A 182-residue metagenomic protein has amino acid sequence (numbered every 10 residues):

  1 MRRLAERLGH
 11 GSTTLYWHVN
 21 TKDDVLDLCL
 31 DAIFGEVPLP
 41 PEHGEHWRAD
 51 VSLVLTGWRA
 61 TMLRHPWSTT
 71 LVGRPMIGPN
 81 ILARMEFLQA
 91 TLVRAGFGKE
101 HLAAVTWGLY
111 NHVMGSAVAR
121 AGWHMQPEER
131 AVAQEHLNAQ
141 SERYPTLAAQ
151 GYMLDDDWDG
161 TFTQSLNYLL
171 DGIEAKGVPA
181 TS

Functional and structural regions predicted by a protein language model:
M1-D24, L28: Helix-turn-helix
D31-E36: Short, basic, alpha-helical segments at the C-terminal edge of helix-turn-helix-like DNA-binding modules
L39-L82, T106: Hydrophobic alpha-helical connector segments
L53-V54, G73-G108, M114-V118, A133-Y144: Amphipathic alpha-helical packing segments from all-alpha helical-bundle domains
T61-R64, S68, R94, N111-A119 (+1 more regions): Amphipathic alpha-helical interaction surfaces
T70-V72, G122, L147: Short, hydrophobic secondary-structure boundary micro-motifs
R94-F97, Q126-S182: C-terminal peripheral helix-coil segments that are non-catalytic and often amphipathic
